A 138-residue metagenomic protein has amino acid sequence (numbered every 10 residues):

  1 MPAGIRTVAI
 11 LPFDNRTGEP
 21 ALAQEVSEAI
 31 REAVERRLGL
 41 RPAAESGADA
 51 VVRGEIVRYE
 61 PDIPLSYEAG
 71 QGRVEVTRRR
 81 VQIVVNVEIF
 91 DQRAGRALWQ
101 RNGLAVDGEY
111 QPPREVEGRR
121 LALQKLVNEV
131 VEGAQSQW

Functional and structural regions predicted by a protein language model:
M1-E32, G39, A44, P61 (+3 more regions): A structural "domain/chain start" motif
A23, S27, Q82-I83, L123: A general structural signal for well-ordered alpha-helical segments in protein cores
R36-R41, E45-L98, D107-E117, L121 (+1 more regions): Surface-exposed short loop/turn segments
